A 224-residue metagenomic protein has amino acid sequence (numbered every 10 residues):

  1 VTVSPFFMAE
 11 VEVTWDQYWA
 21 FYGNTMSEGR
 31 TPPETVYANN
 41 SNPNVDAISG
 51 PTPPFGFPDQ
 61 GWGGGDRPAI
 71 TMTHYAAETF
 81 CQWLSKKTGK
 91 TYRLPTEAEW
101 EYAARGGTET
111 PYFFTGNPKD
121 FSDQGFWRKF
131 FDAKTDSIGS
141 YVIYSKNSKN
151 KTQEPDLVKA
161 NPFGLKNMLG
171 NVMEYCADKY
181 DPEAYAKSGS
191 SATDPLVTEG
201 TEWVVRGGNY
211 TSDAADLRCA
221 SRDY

Functional and structural regions predicted by a protein language model:
T2-S140, A177-Y185: Active-site microenvironments of metalloenzymes and redox enzymes
S4-F6, Y92, F163, M173 (+1 more regions): Residue-level detector of short, conserved catalytic/binding motifs and their immediate flanks
P54-F57, G61, N147-T152, D216: Residue-level signal for well-ordered alpha-helical segments
K86, T135-L169, D223: Short, well-ordered junction/capping motifs at the entry into regular secondary structure
Y102, K159, L165, E202-W203: Short, flexible coil/turn micro-motifs enriched in small/turn-prone residues
E109, G116-F131, S148-K151, M168-Y224: Surface-exposed recognition segments
